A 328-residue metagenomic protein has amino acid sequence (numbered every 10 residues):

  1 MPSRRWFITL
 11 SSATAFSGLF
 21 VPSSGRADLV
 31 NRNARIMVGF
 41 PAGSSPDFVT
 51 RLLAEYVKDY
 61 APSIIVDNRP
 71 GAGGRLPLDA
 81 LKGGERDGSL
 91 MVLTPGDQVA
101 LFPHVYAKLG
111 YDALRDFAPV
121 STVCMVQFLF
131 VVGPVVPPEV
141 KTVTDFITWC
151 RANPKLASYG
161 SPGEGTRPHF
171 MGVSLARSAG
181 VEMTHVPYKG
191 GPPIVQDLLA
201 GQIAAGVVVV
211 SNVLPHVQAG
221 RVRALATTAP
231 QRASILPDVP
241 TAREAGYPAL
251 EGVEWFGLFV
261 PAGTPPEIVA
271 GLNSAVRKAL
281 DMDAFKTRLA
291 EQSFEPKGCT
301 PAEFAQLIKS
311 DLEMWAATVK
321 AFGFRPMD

Functional and structural regions predicted by a protein language model:
W6-R26: N-terminal export signals
R26-L114, L156, E164, V181-V207 (+3 more regions): N-terminal (or domain-start) structured segment
N31-N33, R177, V181, P266-D328: An extracytoplasmic/periplasmic, membrane-proximal ligand-sensing/linker region
G83-S89, H104-P193, W255-R288: Hinge/capping helix and adjacent helix->loop/strand transition within the periplasmic-binding protein
D97-K108, S174-S178, A205-V239: A ligand-binding cleft/hinge motif common to bilobed small-molecule-binding domains
M125, T142, V213-D281, S310-E313 (+1 more regions): C-terminal lobe and pocket-closing loops of periplasmic/extracytoplasmic Venus-flytrap solute-binding proteins
